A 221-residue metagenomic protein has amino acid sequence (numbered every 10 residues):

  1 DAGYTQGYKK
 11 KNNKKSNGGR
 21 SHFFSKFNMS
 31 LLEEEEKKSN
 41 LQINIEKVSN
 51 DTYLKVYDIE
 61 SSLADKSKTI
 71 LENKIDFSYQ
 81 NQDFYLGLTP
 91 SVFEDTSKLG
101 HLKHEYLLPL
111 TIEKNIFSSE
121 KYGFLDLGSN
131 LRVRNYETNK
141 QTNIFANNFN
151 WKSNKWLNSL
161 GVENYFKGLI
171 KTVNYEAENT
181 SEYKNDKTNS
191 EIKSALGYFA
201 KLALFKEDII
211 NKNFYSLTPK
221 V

Functional and structural regions predicted by a protein language model:
D1-V221: Outer-membrane beta-barrel proteins and related beta-barrel translocases across Gram-negative bacteria
